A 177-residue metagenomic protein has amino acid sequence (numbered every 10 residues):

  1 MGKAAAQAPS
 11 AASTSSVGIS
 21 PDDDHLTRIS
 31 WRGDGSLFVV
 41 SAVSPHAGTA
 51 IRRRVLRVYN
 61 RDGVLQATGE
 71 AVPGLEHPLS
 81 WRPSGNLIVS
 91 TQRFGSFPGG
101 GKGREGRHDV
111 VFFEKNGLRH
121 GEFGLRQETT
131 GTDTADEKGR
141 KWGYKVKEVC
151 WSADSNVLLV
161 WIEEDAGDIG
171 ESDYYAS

Functional and structural regions predicted by a protein language model:
M1-A12: A surface-exposed beta-alpha-beta supersecondary segment
T14-I19, V64-E70, R119-G124, T129-G139: A short beta-strand motif characteristic of beta-propeller blades
D24, P73-E76, Y144-V146: Loop/turn position at the start of each blade in beta-propeller repeats
R28-L37, P78-I88, E148-V157: Blade-terminus and WD-like Trp-Asp/Gly-His loop motifs, strongest in beta-propeller folds
W31-D34, R52, S84, G106 (+3 more regions): Short loop/turn segments that connect beta-strands within the blades of beta-propeller domains, predominantly WD40
V39-H46, V89-S96, G100-R104, L159-A166: Beta-strand C-termini and the immediately following turn/loop, strongest in propeller blades
A47-L56, F97-V111, G167-S177: Structural motif
N60-V64, E114-N116: Short loop/turn segments that connect beta-strands within beta-propeller blades
